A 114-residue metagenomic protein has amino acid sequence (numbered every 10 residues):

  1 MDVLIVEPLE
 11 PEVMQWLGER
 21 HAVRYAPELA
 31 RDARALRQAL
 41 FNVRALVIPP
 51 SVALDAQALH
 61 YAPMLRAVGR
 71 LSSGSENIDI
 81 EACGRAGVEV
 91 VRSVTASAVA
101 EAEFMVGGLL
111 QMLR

Functional and structural regions predicted by a protein language model:
M1-V43: N-terminal glycine-/charge-rich "phosphate-binding" loop or analogous flexible N-terminal tail
R24, R44-R114: Phosphate/diphosphate ligand-binding glycine-rich loop within oxidoreductases
